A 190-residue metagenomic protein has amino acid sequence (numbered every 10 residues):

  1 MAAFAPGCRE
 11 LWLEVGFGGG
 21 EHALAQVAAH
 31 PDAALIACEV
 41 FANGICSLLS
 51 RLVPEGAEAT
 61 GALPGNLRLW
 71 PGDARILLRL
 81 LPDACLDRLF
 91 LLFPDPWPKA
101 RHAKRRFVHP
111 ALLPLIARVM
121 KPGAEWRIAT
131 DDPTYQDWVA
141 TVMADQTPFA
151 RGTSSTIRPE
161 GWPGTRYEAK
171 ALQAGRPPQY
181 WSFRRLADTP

Functional and structural regions predicted by a protein language model:
M1-R9: Class I SAM-dependent methyltransferase Rossmann-like catalytic core, especially the SAM/SAH-binding loop
E10-R75: SAM cofactor-binding core of SAM-dependent methyltransferases, primarily the Rossmann-like beta-alpha-beta module
R79-R88, F93: A short acidic, Gly/Pro-enriched loop at the edge of an enzyme's catalytic core that lines a small-molecule cofactor
L89, I116-A117, W126: Class I S-adenosylmethionine-dependent transferase superfamily signal
F93-P94, A129-P133: Short strand-turn motif at the edge of the Rossmann-like AdoMet-binding core
V108-P122: A short glycine-rich, Lys/Arg-flanked "PGG" loop and its adjoining helix->strand segment in the class I
P122-T130: Conserved beta-strand signature within the Rossmann-like core of class I S-adenosyl-L-methionine
Y135-P190: Class I S-adenosyl-L-methionine
